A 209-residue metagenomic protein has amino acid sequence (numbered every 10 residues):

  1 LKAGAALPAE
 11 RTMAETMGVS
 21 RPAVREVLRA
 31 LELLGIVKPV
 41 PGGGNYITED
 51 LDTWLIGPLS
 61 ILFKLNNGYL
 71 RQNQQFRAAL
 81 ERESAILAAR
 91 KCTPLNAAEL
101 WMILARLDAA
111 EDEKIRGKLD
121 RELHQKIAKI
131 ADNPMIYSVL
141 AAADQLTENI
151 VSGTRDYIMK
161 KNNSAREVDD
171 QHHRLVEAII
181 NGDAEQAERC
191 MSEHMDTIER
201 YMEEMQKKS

Functional and structural regions predicted by a protein language model:
L1-L80, I86, R90, K208: Short linear motifs at protein or domain termini
N73-G153, Q171-E177, Q186-I198, M205: Conserved amphipathic alpha-helical segments that form helical-bundle/coiled-coil interaction surfaces
K160, S164: Solvent-exposed loop and edge beta-strand segments that line ligand/cofactor-binding and catalytic clefts
E203-S209: Charge-dense, low-complexity polyampholytic segments
